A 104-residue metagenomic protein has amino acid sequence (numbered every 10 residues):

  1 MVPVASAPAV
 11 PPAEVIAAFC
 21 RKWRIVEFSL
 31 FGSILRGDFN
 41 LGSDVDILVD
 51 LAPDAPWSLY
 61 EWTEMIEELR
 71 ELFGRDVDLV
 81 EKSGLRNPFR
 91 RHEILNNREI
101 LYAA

Functional and structural regions predicted by a protein language model:
M1-E27, R36-G37, L41, A52-A104: Catalytic core of pol beta-like nucleotidyltransferases
L30: Conserved histidines in hydrophobic membrane contexts and catalytic metal-binding motifs
S33: N-terminal beta1-alpha1 ligand-phosphate binding loop
S43-V45: Change "...and in nucleic-acid phosphodiester-cleaving endonucleases..." to "...and in nucleic-acid processing enzymes
L48-D50: Short hydrophobic/aromatic beta-strand micro-patches that form the beta-sheet surface supporting nucleotide- or nucleic
